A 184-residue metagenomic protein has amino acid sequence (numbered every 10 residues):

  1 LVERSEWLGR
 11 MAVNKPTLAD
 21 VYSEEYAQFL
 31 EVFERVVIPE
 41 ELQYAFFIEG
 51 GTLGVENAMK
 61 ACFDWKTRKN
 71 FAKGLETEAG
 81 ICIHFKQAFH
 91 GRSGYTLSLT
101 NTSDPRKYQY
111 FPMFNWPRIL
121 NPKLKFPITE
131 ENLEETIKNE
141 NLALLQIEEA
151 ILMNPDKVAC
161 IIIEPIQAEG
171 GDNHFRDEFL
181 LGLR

Functional and structural regions predicted by a protein language model:
L1-A27, Q167: A glycine-/small-polar-enriched, mobile loop at the entrance of the PLP active site in fold-type I
R4, W65, G182-L183: Generic, well-ordered alpha-helical scaffold segments in large soluble proteins
M11-N14, L120, C160-P165: Short beta-strands and strand-loop turn motifs
L18, F47, D172: Glycine- and other small-residue-rich loops at beta-strand/loop junctions that grip anionic moieties
V21, E134, K138, G170-H174: Alpha-helix capping and helix-loop boundary segments enriched in small/acidic/polar residues
Q28-C160, D177-E178: PLP-dependent aspartate aminotransferase-fold enzymes
N154-D172: Short acidic, glycine-rich surface-loop motifs adjacent to enzyme active sites
N173-R184: Catalytic PLP-binding core of fold-type I/II PLP enzymes
